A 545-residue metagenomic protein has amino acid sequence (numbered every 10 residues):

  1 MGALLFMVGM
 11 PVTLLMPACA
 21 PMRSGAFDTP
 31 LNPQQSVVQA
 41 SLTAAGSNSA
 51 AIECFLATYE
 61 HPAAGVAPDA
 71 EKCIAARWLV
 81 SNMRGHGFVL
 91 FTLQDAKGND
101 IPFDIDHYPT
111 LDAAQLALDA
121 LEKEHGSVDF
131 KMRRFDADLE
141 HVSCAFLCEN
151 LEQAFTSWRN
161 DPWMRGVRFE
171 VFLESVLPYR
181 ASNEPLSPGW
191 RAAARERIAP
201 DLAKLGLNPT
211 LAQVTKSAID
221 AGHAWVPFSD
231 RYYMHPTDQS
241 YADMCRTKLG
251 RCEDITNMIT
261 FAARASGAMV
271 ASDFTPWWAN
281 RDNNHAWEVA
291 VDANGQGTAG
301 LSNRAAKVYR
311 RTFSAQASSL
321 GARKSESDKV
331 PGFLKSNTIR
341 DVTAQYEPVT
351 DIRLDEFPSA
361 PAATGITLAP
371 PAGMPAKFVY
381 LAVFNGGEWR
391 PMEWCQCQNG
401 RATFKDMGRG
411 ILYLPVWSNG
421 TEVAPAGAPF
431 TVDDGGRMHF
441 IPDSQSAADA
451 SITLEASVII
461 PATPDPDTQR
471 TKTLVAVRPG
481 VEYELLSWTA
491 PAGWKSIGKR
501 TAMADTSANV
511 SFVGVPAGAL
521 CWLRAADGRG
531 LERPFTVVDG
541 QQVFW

Functional and structural regions predicted by a protein language model:
M1-V8: Bacterial N-terminal signal peptides that target proteins for export
P11, A20-V214, A265, N294 (+1 more regions): N-terminal accessory/pre-domain segments preceding catalytic cores
M16-A18: C-terminal motif of bacterial Sec signal peptides marking the signal peptidase cleavage site
V37-V38, L42-A45, P200-A221, Y232-A242 (+1 more regions): Hydrophobic/aromatic-rich core segments of domains that either
N48, G222-S229: Sec/Tat-exported extracytoplasmic proteins
